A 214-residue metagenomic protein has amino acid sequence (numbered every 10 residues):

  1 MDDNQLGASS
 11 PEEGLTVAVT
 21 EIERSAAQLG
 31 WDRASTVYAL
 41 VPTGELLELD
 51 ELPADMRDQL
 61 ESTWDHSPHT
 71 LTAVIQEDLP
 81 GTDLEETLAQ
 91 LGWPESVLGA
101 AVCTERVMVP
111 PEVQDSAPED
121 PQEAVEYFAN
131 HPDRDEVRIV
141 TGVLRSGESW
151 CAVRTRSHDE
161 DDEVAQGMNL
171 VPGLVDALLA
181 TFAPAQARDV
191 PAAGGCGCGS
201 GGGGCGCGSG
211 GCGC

Functional and structural regions predicted by a protein language model:
D2-S10, M56-I75, T181-F182, Q186-R188: Solvent-exposed interaction surfaces and binding hotspots enriched for charged
P11-E23: Short linear interaction motifs
V17, A34, D83: Short, well-structured alpha-helical interface segments that form or flank functional binding sites
I22-D78: N-terminal interaction modules that seed assembly of large macromolecular complexes
S25, Q90-P94, T181: Conserved short hydrophobic interaction patches
E61-E119, E126, D135-R138: Short, intrinsically disordered low-complexity segments
P111-C214: Glycine-rich, aromatic-bearing surface loops/beta-hairpins
